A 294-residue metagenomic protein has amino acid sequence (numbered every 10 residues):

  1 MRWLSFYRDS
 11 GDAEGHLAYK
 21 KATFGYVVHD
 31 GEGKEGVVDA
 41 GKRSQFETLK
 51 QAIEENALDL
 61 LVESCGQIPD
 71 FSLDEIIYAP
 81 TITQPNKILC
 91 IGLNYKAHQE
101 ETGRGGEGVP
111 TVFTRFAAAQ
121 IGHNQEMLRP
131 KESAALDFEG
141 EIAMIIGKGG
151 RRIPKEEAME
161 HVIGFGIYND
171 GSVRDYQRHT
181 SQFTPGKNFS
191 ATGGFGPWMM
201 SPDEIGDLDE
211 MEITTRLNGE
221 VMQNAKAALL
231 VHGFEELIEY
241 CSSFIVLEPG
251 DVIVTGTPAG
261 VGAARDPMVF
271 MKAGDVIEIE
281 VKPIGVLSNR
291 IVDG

Functional and structural regions predicted by a protein language model:
M1-P110, E278: N-terminal non-catalytic cap/leader segment that marks the start of a structured domain
Y7, P69, R104, R174-G294: Catalytic-pocket segment enriched in acidic/His residues
Y7, R115-A117, F138-K148, G166-G171 (+2 more regions): Short, structured patches in soluble enzyme cores that scaffold and shape functional sites
Y78-P80, E100-G103, M127-L136, I142 (+3 more regions): A generic local secondary-structure boundary/capping motif
G106-H123, F138, K272-P283: Structural signature of FAD isoalloxazine-binding scaffolds in flavoprotein oxidoreductases
T111-P130, G150-R151, A191-W198, P258-G262: Short catalytic-site patches enriched in acidic/histidine residues that coordinate or position cofactors/metals
I146, I153-Y168: RNA pseudouridine synthases
